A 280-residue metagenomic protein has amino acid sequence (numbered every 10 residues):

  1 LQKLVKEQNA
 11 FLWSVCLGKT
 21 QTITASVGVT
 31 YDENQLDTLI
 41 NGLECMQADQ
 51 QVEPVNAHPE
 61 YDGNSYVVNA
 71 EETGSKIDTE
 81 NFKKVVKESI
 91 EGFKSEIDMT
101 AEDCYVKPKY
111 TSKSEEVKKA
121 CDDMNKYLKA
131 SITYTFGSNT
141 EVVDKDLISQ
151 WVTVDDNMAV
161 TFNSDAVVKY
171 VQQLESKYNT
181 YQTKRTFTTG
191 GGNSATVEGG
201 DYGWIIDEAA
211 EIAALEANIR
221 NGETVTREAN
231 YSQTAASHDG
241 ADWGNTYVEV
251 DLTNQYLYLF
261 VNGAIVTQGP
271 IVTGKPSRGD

Functional and structural regions predicted by a protein language model:
L1-G279: Surface-exposed, secretory/extracytoplasmic low-complexity segments enriched in Ser/Thr/Asn/Gly/Pro
